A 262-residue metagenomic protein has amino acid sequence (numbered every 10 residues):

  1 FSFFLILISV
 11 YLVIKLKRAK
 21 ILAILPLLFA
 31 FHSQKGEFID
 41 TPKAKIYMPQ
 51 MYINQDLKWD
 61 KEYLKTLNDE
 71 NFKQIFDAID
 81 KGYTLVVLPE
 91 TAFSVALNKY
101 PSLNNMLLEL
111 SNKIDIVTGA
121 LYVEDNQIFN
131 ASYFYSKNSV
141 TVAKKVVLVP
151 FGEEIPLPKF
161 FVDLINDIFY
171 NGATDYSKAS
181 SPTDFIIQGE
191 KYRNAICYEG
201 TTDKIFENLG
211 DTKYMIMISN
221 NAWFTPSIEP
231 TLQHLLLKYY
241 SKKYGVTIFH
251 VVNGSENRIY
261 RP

Functional and structural regions predicted by a protein language model:
F1, N54, M217-N221: A broad detector of the eukaryotic-type serine/threonine protein kinase catalytic domain
F1-F3, K61-E62, E199: Macrodomain-like recognition of ADP-ribose-binding/processing modules
F1-S33, I248-E256: Membrane-embedded alpha-helical bundles of multi-pass enzymes that act on lipidic or dolichyl-linked glycan substrates
F3-I8, D69, K73, L235: Short, contiguous clusters of charged residues that form electrostatic/catalytic patches at enzyme active sites, used
S9-Y11, K61, S227, T231: A generic helix-loop boundary/linker signal
R18-F38, L148-D167: A short, flexible N-terminal coil/short beta segment enriched in small residues
G36-P150: Soluble catalytic regions of membrane-associated enzymes that act on cell-envelope and secretory-pathway components
N98-Y100, N105-N112, V123-P262: Solvent-exposed soluble domains appended to multi-pass membrane proteins
